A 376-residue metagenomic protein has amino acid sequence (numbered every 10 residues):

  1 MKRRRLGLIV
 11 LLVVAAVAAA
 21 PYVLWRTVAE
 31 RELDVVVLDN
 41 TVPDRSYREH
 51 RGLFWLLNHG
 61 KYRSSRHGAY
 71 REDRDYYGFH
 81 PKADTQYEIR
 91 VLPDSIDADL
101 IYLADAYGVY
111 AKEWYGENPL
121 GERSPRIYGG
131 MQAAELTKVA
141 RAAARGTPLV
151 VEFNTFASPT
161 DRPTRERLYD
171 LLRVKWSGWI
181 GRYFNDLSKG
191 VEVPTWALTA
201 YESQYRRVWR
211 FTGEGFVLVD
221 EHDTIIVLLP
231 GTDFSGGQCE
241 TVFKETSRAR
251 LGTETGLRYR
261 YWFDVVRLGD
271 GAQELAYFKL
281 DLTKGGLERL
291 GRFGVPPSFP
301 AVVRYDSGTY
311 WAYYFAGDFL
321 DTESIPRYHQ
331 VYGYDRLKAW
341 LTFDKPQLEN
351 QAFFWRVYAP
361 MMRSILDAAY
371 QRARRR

Functional and structural regions predicted by a protein language model:
R5-R71, S247-R376: Extracellular ligand-binding/catalytic regions of CAZymes and related secreted enzymes and adhesion modules
E32-V35, I96-L100, A144-V150, Y310: Loop/turn elements at helix/coil->beta-strand transitions in domains of secreted/extracellular proteins
L38-N40, A98-N118, E152-T155, Y314-T322: Short loop/turn segments at strand-loop or loop-helix junctions that form parts of catalytic or ligand-binding pockets
E49-H50, K112-Y115, D161-T164, I325: Short, solvent-exposed loop/turn and secondary-structure capping segments
L56-G60, A104, R141-P148, A368: Structured segments of extracytoplasmic/periplasmic soluble domains in secreted or envelope-associated proteins
Y62-A140: Post-signal peptide N-terminal segment of secreted/secretory-pathway proteins
W114, R123-P125, M131-L251: A glycine-rich, often tryptophan-bearing local segment used as a flexible ligand/cofactor-contacting loop or short
